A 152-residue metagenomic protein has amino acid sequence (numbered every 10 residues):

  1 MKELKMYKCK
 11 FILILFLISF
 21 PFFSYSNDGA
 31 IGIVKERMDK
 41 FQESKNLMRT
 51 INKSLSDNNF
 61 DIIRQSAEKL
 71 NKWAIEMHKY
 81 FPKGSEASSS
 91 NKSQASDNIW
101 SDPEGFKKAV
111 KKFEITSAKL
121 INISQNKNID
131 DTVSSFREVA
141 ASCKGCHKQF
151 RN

Functional and structural regions predicted by a protein language model:
K2-I12: Bacterial N-terminal signal peptides that target proteins for export
S19-F23: N-terminal signal peptide c-region/cleavage motif recognized by signal peptidases
Y25-N27: Boundary of Sec targeting at the N-terminus
I31-I62, E68-N152: Sequence context surrounding c-type heme c attachment/ligation sites in exported
